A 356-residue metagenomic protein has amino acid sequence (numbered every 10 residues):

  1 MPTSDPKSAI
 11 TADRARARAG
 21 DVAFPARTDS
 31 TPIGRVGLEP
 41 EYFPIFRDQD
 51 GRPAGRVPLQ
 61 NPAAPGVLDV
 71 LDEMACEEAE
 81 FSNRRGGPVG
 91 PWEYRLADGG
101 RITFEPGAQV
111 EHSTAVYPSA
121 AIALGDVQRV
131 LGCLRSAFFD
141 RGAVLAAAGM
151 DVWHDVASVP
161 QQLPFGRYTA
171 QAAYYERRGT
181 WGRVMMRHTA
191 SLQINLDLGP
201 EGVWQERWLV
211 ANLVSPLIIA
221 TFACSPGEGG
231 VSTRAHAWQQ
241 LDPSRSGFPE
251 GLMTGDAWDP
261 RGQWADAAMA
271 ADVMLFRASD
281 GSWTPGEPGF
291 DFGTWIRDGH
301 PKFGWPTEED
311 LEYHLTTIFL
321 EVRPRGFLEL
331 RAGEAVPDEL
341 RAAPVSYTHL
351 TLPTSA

Functional and structural regions predicted by a protein language model:
M1-T180, H188, A332, L340 (+1 more regions): Terminal catalytic/cofactor-binding subdomain
R52-P53, A120-I122, W204-E206, I219 (+2 more regions): Short helix/loop capping segments that flank catalytic or ligand/cofactor-binding pockets
E111, Q193-N195, E329: Short aromatic/hydrophobic contact patches that present stacked aromatics for nucleic-acid/ligand binding
F139-R323: Loop-rich catalytic cores of soluble enzymes, especially ATP-dependent carboxylate-amine ligases and other
Y313, E329-R331: Beta-strand-rich recognition/accessory modules
R325-F327: Active-site lining segments that contact anionic ligands and/or coordinate catalytic metals
A335: Short acidic/histidine-rich active-site segments
T348-T354: Conserved small/polar residues in nucleotide/adenosyl-binding loops
